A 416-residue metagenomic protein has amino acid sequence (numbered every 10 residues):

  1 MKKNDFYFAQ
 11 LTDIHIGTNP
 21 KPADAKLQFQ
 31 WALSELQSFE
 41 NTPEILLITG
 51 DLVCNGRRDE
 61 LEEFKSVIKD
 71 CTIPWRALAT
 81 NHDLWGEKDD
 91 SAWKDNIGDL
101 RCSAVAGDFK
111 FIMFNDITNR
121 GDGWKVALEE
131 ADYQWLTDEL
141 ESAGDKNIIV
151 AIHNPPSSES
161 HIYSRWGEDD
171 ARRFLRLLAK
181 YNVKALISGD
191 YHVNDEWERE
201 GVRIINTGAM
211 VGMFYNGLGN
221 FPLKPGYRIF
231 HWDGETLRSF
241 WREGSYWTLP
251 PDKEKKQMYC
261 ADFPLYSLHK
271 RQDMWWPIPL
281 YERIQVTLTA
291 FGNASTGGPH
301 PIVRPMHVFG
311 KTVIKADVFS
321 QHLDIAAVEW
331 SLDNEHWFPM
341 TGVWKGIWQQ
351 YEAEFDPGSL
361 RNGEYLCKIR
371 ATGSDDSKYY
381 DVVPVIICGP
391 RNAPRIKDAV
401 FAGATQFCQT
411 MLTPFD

Functional and structural regions predicted by a protein language model:
M1-E63, P414: N-terminal active-site segment of His-dependent metallophosphoesterases
K2, K26, V202-N293, K311: Binuclear metal-dependent phosphoesterase catalytic core
D13, G50-D51, T80-N81, H153 (+1 more regions): Active-site glycine-centered loops adjacent to acidic/histidine catalytic or metal-binding residues that shape
T18-P20, L52, T118-A127, S157-I162: Surface-exposed cleft-lining segments at the edges of enzyme active sites
T49, A143-E159: Short acidic, glycine-rich surface-loop motifs adjacent to enzyme active sites
R57-A143, N147, E168-Y181, A185 (+2 more regions): Extended active-site neighborhood of metal-dependent phosphoesterases/phosphodiesterases
A151-S157, K184-N194: Histidine-centered catalytic micro-motifs
P279-D416: Long, low-complexity serine/threonine/glycine- and acidic-rich segments characteristic of extracellular
